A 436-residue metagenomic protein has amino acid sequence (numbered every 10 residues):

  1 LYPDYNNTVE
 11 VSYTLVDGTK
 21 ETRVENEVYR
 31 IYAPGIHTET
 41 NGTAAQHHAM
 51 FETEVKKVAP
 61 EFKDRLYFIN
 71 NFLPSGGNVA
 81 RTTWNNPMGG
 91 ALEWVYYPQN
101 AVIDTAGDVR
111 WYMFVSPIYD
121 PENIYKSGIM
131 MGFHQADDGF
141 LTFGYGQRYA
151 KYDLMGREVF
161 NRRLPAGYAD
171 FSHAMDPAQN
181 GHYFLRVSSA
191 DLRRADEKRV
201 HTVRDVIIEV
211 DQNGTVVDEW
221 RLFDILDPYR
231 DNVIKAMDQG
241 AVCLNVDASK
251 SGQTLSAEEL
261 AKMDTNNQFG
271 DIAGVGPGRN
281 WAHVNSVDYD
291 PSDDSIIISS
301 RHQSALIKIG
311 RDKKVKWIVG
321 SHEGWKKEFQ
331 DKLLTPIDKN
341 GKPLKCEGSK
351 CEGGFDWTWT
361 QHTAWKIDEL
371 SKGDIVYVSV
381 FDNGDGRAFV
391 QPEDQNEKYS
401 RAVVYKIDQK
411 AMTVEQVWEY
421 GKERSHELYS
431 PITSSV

Functional and structural regions predicted by a protein language model:
P3-V436: Histidine-/acidic-rich catalytic cores in large beta-rich domains
